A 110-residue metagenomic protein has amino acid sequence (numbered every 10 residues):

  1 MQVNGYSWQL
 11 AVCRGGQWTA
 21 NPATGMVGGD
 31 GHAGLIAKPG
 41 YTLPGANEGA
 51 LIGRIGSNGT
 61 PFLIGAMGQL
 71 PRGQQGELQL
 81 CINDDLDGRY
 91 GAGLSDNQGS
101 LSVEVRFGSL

Functional and structural regions predicted by a protein language model:
M1-L110: Gly-Asp-aromatic-enriched flexible segments
